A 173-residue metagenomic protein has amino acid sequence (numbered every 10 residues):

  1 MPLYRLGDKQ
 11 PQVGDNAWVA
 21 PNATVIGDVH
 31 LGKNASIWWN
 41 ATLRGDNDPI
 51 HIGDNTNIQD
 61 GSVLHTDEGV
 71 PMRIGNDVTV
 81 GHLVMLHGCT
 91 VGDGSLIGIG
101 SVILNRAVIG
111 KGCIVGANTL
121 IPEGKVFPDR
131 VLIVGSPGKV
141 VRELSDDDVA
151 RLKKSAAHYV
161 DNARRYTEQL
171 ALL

Functional and structural regions predicted by a protein language model:
M1-N16, K125-R130, S136-L173: Terminal amphipathic alpha-helical/low-complexity segments used for targeting or macromolecular assembly
L6-I133, G138-V140: Structural signal for interior beta-strand "rungs" in well-ordered beta-sheet cores of soluble enzyme domains
